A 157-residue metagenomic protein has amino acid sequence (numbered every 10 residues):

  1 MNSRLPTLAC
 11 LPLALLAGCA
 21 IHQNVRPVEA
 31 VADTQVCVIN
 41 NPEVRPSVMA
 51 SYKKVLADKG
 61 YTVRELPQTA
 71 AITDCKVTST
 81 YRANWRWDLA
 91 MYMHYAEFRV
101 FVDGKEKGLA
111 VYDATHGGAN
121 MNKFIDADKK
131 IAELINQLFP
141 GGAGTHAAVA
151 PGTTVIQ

Functional and structural regions predicted by a protein language model:
N2-P12, G18-E65, H146-Q157: A structural "domain/chain start" motif
P6, R45, A50, R86-A96 (+1 more regions): Short, Lys/Arg-enriched charge-dense amphipathic segments
A20, N24-R26, T115-Q157: C-terminal/domain-edge helix-coil "capping" segments
H22, V55-I125, K129: Surface-exposed short loop/turn segments
